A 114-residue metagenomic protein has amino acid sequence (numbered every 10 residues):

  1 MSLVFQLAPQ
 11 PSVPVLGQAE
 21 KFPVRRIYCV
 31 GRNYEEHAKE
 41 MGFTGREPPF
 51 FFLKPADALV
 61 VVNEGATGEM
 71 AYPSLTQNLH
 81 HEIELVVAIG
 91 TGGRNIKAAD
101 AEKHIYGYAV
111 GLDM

Functional and structural regions predicted by a protein language model:
M1-L16: Extreme N-terminal tail/first-helix region
L16-C29, N33-M114: Glycine-enriched loop-and-adjacent helix/strand subsegments that border the catalytic/binding cleft of enzyme cores
